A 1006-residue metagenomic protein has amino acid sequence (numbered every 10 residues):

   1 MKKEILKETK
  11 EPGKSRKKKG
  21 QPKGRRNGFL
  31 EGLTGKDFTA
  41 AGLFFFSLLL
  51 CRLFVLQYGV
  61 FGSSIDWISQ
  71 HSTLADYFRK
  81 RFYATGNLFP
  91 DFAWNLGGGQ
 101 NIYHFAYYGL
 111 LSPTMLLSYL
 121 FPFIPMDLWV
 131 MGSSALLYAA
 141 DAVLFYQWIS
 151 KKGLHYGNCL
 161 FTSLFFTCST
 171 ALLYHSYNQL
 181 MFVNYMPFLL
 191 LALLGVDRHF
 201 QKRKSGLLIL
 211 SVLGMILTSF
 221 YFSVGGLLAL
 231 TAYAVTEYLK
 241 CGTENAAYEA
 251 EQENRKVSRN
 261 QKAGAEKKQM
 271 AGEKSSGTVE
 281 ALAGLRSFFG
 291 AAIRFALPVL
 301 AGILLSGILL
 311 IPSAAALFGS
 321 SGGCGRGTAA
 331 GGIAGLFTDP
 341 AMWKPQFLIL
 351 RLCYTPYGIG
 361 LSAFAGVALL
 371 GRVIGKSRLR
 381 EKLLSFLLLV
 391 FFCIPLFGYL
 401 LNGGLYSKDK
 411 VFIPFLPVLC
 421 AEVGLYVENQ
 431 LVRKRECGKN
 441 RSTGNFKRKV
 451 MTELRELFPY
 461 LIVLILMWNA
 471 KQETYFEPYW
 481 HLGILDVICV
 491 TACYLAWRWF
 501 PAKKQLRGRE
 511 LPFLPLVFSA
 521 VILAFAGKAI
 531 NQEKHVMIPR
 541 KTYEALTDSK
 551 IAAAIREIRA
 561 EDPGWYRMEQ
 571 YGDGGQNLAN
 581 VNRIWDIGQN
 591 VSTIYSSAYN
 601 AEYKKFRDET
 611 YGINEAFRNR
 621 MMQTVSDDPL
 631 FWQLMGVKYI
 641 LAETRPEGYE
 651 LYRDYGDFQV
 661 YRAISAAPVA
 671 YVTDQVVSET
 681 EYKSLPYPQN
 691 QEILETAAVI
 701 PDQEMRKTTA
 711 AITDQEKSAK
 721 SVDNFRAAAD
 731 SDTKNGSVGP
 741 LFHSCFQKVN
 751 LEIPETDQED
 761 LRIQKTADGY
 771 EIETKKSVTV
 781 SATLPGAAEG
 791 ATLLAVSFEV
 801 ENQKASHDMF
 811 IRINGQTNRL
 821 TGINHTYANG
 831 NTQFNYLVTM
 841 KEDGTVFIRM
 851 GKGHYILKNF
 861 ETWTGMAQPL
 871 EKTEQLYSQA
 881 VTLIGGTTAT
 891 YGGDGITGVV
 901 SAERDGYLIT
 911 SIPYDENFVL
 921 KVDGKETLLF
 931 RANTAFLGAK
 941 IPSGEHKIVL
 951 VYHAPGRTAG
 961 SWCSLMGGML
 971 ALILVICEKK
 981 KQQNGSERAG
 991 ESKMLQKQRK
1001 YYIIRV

Functional and structural regions predicted by a protein language model:
M1-L56, G290, R294, L495-R498 (+2 more regions): Start-transfer (signal-anchor) and selected internal transmembrane alpha helices of multi-pass inner/ER membrane
K17, P22, L74, V738-K993 (+2 more regions): Active-site-proximal, structured, solvent-exposed surfaces of multi-pass membrane proteins that position macromolecular
F44-L48, S134-K152, Y156-K240, R294-G319 (+2 more regions): Membrane-embedded helix bundles of polyisoprenyl
S47-A142, L164-M186, L317-G322, A330-R351 (+4 more regions): Membrane-interface coil-to-helix junctions
G98, H104-Y107, A520-T542, E557-Q633 (+4 more regions): Extracytoplasmic/lumenal acceptor-recognition loop(s) of multi-pass membrane glycoenzymes
F222, L379-T547, S943-E987, K993 (+1 more regions): Contiguous transmembrane helix-bundle modules in multi-pass membrane proteins
G226-A301, V490-L495: Perimembrane helix-loop-helix junctions
E253-N254, R259, G264, G272 (+2 more regions): Periplasmic/ER-lumenal interhelical loops and adjacent helix-loop junctions in multi-pass membrane proteins
